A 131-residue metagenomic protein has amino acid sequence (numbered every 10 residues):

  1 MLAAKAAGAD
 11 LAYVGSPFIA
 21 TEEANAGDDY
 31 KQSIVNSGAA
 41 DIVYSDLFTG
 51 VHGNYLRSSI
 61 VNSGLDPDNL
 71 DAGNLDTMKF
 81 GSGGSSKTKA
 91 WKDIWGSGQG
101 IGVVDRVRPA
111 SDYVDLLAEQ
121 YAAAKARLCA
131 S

Functional and structural regions predicted by a protein language model:
M1-S131: Conserved active-site-proximal phosphate/metal-binding subdomains
